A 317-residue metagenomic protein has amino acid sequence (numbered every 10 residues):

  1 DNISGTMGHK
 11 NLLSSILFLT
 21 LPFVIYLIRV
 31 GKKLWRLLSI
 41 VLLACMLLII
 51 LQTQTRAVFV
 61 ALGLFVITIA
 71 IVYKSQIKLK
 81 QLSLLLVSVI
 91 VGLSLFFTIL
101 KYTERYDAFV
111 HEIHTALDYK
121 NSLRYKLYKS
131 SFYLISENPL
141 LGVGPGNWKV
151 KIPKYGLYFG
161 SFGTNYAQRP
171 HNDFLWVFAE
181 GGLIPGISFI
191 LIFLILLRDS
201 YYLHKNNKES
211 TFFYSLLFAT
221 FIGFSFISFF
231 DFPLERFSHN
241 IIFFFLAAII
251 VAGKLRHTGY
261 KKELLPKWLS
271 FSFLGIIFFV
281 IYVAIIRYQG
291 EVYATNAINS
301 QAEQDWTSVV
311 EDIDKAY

Functional and structural regions predicted by a protein language model:
D1-T6, F65-V66, F96-S136, P153 (+2 more regions): Flexible juxtamembrane loops connecting transmembrane helices in multi-pass membrane enzymes that build or modify
D1-Y102, A179, S188-E209, F213-F229 (+2 more regions): Alpha-helical transmembrane segments of multi-pass inner-membrane proteins
H9, Y125-A167, F174-V177, G181-S188: TM-adjacent membrane-interface loops and short helices in multi-pass inner/ER membrane proteins
L19, V41-L42, Y125, S272-G275 (+3 more regions): Amphipathic alpha-helical repeat elements characteristic of tetratricopeptide repeat
L51, F97-E104, L141-V143, V150-S161 (+1 more regions): Membrane-interface helix-loop junctions at the exits of transmembrane helices
Y155, F162, I286-Y317: Soluble catalytic regions of membrane-associated enzymes that act on cell-envelope and secretory-pathway components
G182, N207, Q304-D305: Short helix-adjacent coil turns
K261-L269, G275-V292: TPR-adjacent "capping" and linker segments in tetratricopeptide-repeat scaffold/adaptor proteins
